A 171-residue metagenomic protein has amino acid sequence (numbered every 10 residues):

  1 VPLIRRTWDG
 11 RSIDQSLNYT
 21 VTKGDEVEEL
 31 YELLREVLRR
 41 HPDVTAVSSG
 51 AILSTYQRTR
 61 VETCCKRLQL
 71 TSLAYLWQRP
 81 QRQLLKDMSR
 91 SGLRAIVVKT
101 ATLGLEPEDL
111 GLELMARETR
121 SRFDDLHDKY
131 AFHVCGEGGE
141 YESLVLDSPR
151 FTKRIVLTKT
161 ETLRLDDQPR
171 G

Functional and structural regions predicted by a protein language model:
V1-G171: Nucleotide-activated chemistry modules centered on ATP-dependent adenylation/adenylyltransferase
